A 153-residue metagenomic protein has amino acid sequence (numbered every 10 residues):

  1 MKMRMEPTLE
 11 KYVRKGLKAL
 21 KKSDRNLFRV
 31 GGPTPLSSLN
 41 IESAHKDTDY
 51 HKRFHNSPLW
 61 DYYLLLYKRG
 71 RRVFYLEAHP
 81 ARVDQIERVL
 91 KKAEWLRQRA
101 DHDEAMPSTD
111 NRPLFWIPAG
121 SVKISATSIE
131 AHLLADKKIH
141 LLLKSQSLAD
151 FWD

Functional and structural regions predicted by a protein language model:
M1-H55, Y67: Acidic-basic catalytic patches of nuclease active cores, encompassing PD-(D/E)XK and other metal-cofactor nuclease
E6-P7, S108-D153: Domain-level recognition of nuclease-like catalytic cores that cleave nucleotide substrates
R53-H55, F74, V83-K92, A126: Active-site-adjacent loop/helix micro-motif of nuclease/hydrolase catalytic cores
P58: Beta-rich catalytic cores
Y62-L65, R72-R82: Conserved catalytic cores of phosphodiester-cleaving nucleases, focusing on short active-site segments
V89-H102: Short, charged, amphipathic alpha-helix that recurs within catalytic cores of restriction-modification and other
D101-T109: Substrate-binding/catalytic groove segments of enzymes that remodel or degrade extracellular structural polymers
